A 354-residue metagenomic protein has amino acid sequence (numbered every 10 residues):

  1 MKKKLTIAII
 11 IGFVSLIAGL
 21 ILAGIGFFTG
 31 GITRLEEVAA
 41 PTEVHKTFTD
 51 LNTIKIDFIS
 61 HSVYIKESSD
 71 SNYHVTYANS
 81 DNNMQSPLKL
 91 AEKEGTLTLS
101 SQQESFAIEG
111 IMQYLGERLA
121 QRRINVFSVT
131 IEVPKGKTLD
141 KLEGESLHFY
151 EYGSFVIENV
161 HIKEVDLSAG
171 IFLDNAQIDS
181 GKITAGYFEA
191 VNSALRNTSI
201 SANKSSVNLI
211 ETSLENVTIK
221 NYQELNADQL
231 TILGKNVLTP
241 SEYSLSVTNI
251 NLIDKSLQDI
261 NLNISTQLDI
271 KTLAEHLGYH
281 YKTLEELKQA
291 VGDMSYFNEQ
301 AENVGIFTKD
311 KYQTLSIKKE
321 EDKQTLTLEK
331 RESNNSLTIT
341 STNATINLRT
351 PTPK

Functional and structural regions predicted by a protein language model:
M1-L5: Positively charged n-region of N-terminal signal peptides that target proteins for export
I7-G26: Hydrophobic membrane-insertion alpha-helices, especially the h-region of bacterial N-terminal signal peptides
F27-L35, E109-L119, K288, D293-G305: Glycine- and small hydrophobic-rich membrane-insertion segments that are intrinsically disordered in solution
G31-Q102, E109, L119-Q177, K182 (+5 more regions): Short linear S-[DN]-x-LW-Φ motif typified by the pepsin-like aspartic protease active-site region
A176-G181, G186, A190-K354: Short, surface-exposed interaction patches in beta-rich subdomains that mediate adhesion/assembly near membranes
